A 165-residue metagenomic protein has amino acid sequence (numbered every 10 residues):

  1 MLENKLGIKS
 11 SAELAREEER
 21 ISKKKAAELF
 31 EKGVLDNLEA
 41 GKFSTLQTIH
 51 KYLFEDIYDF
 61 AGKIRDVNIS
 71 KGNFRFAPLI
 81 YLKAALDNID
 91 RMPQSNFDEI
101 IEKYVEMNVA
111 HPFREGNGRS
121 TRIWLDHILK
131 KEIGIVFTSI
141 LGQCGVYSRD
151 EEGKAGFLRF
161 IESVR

Functional and structural regions predicted by a protein language model:
M1-R165: FIC/Doc superfamily catalytic core
